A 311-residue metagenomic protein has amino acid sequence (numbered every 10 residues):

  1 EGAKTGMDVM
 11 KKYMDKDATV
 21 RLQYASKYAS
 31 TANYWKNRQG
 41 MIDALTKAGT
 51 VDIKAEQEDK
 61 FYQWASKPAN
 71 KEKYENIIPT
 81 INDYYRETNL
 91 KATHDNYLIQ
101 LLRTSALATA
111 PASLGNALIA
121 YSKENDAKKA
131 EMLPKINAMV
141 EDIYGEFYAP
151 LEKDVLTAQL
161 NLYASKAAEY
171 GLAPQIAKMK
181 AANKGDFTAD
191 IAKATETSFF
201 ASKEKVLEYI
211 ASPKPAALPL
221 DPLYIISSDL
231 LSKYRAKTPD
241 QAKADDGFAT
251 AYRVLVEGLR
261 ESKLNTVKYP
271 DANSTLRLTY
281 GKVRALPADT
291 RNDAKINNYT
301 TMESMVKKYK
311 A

Functional and structural regions predicted by a protein language model:
E1-A311: Terminal presequence/propeptide segments associated with secretion/organelle targeting and zymogen/polyprotein
